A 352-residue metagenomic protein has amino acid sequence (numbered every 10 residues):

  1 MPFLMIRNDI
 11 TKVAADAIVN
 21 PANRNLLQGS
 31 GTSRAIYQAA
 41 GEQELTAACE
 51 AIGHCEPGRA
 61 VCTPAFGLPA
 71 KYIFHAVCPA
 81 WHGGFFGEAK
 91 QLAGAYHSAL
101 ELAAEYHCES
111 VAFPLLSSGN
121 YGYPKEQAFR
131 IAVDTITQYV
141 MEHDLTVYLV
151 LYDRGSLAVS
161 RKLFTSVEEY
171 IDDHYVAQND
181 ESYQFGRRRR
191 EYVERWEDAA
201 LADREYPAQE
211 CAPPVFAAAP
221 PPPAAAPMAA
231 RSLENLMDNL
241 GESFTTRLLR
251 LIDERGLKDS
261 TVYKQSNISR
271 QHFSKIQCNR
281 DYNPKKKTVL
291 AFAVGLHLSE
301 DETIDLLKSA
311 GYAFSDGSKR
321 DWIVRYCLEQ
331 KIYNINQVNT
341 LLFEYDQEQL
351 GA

Functional and structural regions predicted by a protein language model:
M1-A103: Glycine-/small-residue-enriched capping loops at alpha/beta junctions
A80-A208: Phosphate/ribose-phosphate-bearing ligand recognition and processing surfaces, centered on ADP-ribose/NAD(+/P+) systems
P221-D259, N336-A352: A short, Lys/Arg-rich alpha-helix, primarily the initiator
I252, Y263, A293: The alpha-helix within a helix-turn-helix
N267-P284, K308-G311: Recognition helix of helix-turn-helix/homeodomain-like DNA-binding domains that insert into the DNA major groove
R280-V294: Short, basic-rich loop-to-helix N-cap that marks the start of a DNA-contacting helix
E302-G351: Short amphipathic recognition helices of helix-turn-helix/homeodomain-type DNA-binding modules
